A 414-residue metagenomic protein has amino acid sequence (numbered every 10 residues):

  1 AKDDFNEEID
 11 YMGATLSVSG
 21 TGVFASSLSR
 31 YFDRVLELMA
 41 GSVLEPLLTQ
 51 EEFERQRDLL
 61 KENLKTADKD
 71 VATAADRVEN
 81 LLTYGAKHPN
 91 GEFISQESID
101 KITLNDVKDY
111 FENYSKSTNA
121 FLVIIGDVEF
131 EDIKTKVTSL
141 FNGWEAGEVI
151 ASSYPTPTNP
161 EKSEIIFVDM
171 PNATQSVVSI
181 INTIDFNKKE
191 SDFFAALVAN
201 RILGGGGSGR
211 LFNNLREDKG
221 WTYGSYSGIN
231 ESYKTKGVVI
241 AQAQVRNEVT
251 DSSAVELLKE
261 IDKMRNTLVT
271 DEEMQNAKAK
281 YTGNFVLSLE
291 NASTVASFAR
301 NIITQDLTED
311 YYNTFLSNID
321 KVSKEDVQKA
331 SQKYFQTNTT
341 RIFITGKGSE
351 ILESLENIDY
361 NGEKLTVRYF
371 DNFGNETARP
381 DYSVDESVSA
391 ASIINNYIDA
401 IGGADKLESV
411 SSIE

Functional and structural regions predicted by a protein language model:
A1-S29, P89-F93, G205-W221, Y233: M16/MPP (pitrilysin/insulinase) zinc-metallopeptidase core fold and M16-derived inactive scaffolds
A1-T73, K101-L104, K108-N119, D251-V255 (+1 more regions): Active-site-adjacent, His/Asp/Glu-enriched structural segments that form or flank metal-binding and acid/base networks
S26-L59, K134, N187, G206 (+1 more regions): M16/insulysin-pitrilysin zinc metalloprotease superfamily fold
V35, S42, A67-S117, V137 (+3 more regions): Scaffold signal of the M16-like zinc-metallopeptidase fold and its non-catalytic homologs
L59-V78, T156-Q175, N213-G224, T267-N318: Short acidic/His-enriched helical or mixed secondary-structure segments at domain edges of catalytic enzymes and some
F121-F186, G346, E353-P380: An aromatic/glycine/proline-enriched structural segment found at the starts of mature extracellular/organellar domains
F121-G126, T156, Q275-V388: C-terminal regions of mature proteins
A378-E414: N-terminal leader/targeting segments and the immediate start of mature chains
